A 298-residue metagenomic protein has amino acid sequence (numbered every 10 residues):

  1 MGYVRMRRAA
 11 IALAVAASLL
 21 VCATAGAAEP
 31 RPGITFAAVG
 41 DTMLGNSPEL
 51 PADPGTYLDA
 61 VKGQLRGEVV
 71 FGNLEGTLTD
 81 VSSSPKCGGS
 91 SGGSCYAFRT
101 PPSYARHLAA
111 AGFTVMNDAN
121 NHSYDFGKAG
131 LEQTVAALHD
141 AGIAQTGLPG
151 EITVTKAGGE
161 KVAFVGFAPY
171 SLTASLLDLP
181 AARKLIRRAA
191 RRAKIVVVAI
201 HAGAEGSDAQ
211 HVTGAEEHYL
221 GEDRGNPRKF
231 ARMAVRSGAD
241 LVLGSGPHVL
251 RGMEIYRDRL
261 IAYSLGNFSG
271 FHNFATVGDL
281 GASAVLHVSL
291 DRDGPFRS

Functional and structural regions predicted by a protein language model:
M1-G2, I195: A general, composition-driven signal for non-globular sequence regions
G2-L13: Bacterial N-terminal signal peptides that target proteins for export
A12-C22: Bacterial N-terminal signal peptides
G26-S298: Acidic, metal/ion-coordinating pockets
